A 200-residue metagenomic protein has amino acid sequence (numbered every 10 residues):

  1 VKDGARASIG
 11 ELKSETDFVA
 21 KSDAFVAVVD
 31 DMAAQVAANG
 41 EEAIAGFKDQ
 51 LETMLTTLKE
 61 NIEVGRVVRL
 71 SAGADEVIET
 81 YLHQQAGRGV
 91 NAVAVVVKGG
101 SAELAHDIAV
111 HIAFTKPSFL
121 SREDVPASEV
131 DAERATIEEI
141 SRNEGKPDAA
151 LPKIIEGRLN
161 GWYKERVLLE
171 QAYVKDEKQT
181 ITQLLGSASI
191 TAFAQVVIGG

Functional and structural regions predicted by a protein language model:
V1-G200: N-terminal assembly/interaction segments in proteins that build large macromolecular machines
